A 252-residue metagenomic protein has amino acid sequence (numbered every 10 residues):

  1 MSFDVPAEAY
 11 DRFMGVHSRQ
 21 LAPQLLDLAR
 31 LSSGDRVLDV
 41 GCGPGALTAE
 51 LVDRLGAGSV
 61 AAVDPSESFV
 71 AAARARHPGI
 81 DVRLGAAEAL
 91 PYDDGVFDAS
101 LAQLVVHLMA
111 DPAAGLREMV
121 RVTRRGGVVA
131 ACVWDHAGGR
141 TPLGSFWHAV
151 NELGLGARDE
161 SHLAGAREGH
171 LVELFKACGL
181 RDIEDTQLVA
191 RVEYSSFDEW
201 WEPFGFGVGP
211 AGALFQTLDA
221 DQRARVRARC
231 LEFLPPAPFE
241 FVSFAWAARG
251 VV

Functional and structural regions predicted by a protein language model:
M1-D35, A46-R54, E67-A72, R76 (+2 more regions): Conserved class I S-adenosyl-L-methionine
F3, H17, P44-A46, L163-V252: Conserved Class I S-adenosyl-L-methionine
L26, A49-V52, L116-V120, W147: A structural alpha-helix within SAM-dependent methyltransferase catalytic domains
R36-L90, A114: Class I SAM-dependent methyltransferase SAM/SAH-binding core
E88-S100: A short acidic, Gly/Pro-enriched loop at the edge of an enzyme's catalytic core that lines a small-molecule cofactor
A99-P112, D135: A short SAM/SAH-binding and catalytic strip from SAM-dependent methyltransferases
A113-A114, V120-S195, A211, F244: Conserved catalytic/acceptor-binding region of the Class I
